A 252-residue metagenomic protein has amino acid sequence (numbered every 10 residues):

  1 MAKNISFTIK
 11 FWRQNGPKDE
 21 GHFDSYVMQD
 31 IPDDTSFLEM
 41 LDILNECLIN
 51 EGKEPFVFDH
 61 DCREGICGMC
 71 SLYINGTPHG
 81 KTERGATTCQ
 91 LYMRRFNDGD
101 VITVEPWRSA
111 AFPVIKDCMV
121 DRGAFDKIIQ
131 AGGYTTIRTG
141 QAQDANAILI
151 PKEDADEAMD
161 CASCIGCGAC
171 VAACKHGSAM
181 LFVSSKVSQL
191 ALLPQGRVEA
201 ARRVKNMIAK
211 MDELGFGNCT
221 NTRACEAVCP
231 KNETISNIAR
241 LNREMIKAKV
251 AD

Functional and structural regions predicted by a protein language model:
N4-V27: Eukaryote-biased recognition of intrinsically disordered, low-complexity regulatory segments
D24-S36: Short, contiguous acidic and Ser/Thr-rich linear segments
T35-E54, I102-D252: Ferredoxin-type iron-sulfur electron-transfer modules in oxidoreductases and energy-metabolism complexes
K53-E54, M69-Y73: Long, hydrophobic/aromatic-enriched structural stretches that serve as scaffold segments
V57-M69: Short, structured protein-protein interaction patches enriched in aromatics and acidic/basic residues, typified by
I74-N97, V101-V104: Glycine-rich phosphate/adenylate-binding loop and adjacent beta-alpha elements of nucleotide- or dinucleotide-binding
